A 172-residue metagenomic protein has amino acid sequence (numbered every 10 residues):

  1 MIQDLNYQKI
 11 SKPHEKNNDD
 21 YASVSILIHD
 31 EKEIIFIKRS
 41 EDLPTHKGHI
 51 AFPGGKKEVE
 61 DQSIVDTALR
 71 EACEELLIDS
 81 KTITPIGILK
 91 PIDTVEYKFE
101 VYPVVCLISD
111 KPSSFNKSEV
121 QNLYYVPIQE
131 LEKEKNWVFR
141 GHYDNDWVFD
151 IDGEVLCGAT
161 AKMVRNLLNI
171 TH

Functional and structural regions predicted by a protein language model:
M1-K16: Entry/capping segment at the start of metal-dependent catalytic domains with acidic active-site entry clusters
P13-F52: N-terminal strand-loop-strand
S25-L27, T160-L168: Buried hydrophobic packing segments
F36, V155-G158: Short hydrophobic-aromatic micro-motifs
T45, G158-A159: Residues that form or flank phosphate/diphosphate-binding pockets in enzymes that use nucleotide phosphates
K56-D152, L156, N166, I170-H172: Unchanged
